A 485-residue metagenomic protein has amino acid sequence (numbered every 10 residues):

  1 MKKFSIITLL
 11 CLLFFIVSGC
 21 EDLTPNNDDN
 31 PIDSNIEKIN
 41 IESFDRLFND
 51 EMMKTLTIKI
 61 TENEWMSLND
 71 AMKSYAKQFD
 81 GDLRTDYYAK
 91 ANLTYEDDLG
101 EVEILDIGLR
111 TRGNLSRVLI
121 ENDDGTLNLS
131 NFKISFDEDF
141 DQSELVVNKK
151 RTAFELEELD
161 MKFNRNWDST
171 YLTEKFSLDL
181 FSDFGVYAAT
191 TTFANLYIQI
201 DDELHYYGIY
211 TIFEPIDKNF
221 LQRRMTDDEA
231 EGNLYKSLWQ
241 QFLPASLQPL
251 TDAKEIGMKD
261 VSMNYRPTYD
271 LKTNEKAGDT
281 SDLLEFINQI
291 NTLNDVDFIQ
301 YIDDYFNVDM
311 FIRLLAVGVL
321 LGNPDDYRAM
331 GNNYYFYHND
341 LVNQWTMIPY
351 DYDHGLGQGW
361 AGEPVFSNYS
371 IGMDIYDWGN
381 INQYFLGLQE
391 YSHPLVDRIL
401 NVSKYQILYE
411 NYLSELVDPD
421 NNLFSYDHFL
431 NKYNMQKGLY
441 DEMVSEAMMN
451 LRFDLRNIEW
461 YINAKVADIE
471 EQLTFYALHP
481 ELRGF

Functional and structural regions predicted by a protein language model:
M1-F4: Positively charged n-region of N-terminal signal peptides that target proteins for export
T8-I16: Bacterial N-terminal signal peptides
I16-S43: Bacterial Sec-dependent N-terminal signal peptides
D33-E96: Early extracytoplasmic/domain-onset interaction patches
L47, M52-K54, E64-N69, R266-A329 (+1 more regions): Middle-to-C-terminal accessory/interaction subdomains
N92-R165: Conserved oxyanion/phosphate-binding beta-strand-loop segments in alpha/beta enzyme cores
E138-D141, K149, A153-R165, F184-A189 (+3 more regions): Internal "kinase-insert"/substrate-recognition segments embedded within catalytic cores of ATP-dependent enzymes
R165-V186: A conserved alpha-helical element in kinase catalytic cores
